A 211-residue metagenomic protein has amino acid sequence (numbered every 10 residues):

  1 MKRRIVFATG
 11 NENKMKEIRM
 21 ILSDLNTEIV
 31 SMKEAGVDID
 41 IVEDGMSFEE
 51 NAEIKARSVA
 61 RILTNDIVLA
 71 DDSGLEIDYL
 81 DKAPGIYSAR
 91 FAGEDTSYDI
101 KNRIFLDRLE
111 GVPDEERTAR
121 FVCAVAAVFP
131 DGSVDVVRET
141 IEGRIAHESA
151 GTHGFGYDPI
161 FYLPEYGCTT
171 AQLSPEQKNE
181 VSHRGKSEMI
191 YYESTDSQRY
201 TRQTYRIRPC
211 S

Functional and structural regions predicted by a protein language model:
K2-V6, E12-R199, Y205: Anionic-ligand binding patches
